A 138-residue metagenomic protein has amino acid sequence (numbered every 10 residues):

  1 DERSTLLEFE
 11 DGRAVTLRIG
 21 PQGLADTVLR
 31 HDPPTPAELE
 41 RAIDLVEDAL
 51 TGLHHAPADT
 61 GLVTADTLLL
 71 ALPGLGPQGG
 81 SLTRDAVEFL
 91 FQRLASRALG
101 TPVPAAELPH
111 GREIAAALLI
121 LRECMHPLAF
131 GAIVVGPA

Functional and structural regions predicted by a protein language model:
D1: Conserved phosphate-binding catalytic cores of ATP/NTP-utilizing and phosphoryl-transfer enzymes
S4-E10: Short beta-strand scaffold segments in enzyme catalytic cores
G12-A138: Helical "lid/coupling" subdomains associated with nucleotide-phosphate turnover
